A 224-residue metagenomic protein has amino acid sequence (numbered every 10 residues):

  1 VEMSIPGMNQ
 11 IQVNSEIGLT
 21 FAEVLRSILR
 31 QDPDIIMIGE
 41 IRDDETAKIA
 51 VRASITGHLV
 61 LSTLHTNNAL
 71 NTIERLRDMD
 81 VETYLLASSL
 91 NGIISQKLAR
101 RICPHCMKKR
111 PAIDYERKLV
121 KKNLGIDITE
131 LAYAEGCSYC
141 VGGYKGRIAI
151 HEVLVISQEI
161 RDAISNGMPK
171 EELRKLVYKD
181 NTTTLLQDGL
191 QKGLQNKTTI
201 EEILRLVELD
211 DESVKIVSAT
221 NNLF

Functional and structural regions predicted by a protein language model:
V1-F224: Short, flexible helix-loop junctions that flank or precede catalytic/ligand sites
